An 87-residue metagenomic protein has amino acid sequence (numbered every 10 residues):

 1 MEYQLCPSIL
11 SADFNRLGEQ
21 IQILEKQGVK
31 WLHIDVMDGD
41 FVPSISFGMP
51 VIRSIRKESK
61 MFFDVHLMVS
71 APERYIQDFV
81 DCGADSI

Functional and structural regions predicted by a protein language model:
M1-C82: Conserved N-terminal beta1-alpha1 strand-loop-helix module at the mouth
D85-I87: Short, intrinsically disordered, charge-balanced linker/junction segments flanking boundaries in proteins
